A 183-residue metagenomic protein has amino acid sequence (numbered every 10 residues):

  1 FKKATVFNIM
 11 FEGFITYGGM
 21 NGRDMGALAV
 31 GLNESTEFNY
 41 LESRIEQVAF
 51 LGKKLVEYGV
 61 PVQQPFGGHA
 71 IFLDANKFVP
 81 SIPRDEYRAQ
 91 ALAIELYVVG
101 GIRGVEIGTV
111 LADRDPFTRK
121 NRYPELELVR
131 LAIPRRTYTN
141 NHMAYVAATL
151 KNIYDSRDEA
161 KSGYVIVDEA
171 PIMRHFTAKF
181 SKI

Functional and structural regions predicted by a protein language model:
F1-A89, I94: Active-site C-terminal subdomain of aminotransferase-like
F1-V6, G19-R23, V98-L126: Flexible glycine/proline-rich, aromatic-decorated loop/lid segments
S35, V99, L111-I183: PLP-dependent enzyme catalytic core of the Aspartate aminotransferase-like
Y40-L41, V62-Q64, I102-I107, A160-K161: Acidic/polar loop patches that form or flank catalytic/metal-binding clefts of enzymes that bind anionic ligands
P61-Q63, A70, A75, G104 (+3 more regions): Functionally constrained cores in energy, signaling, and assembly domains
F66-A70, A91-A93, V99-I102, E125-R130: Active-site lining segments that contact anionic ligands and/or coordinate catalytic metals
G68-H69, K77, V110-A112, T137: Glycine-rich beta-alpha junction loops
D74-N76, I107, P134: Structured loops at beta-to-helix junctions and adjacent beta-edge loops in soluble globular domains
